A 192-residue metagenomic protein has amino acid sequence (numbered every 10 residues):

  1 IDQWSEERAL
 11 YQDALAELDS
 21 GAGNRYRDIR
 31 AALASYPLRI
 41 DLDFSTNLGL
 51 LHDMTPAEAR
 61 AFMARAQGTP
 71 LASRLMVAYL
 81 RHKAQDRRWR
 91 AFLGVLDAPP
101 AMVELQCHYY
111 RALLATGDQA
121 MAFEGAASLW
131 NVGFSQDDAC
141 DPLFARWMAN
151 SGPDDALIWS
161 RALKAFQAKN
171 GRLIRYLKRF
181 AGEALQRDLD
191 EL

Functional and structural regions predicted by a protein language model:
I1-L192: Extracytoplasmic and endomembrane cell-envelope/extracellular-matrix remodeling and assembly machinery
